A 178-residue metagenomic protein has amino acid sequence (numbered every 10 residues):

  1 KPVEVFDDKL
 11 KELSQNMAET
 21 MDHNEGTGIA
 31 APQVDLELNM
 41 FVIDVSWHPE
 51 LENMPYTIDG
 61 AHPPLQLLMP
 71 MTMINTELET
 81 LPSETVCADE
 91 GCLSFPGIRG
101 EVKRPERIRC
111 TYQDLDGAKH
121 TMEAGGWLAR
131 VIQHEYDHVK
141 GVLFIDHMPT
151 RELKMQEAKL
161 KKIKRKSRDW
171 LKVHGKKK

Functional and structural regions predicted by a protein language model:
K1-Q133, H138-K178: Active-site rim/adjacent substrate-binding subdomains
